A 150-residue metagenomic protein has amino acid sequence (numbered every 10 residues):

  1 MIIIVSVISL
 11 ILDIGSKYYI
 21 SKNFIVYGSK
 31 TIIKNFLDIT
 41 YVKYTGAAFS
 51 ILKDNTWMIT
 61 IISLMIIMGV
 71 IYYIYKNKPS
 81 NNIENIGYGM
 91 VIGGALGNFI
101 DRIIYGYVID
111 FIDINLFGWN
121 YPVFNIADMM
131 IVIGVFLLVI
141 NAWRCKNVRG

Functional and structural regions predicted by a protein language model:
M1-G150: Alpha-helical transmembrane bundles and membrane-interface segments of multipass inner-membrane proteins
